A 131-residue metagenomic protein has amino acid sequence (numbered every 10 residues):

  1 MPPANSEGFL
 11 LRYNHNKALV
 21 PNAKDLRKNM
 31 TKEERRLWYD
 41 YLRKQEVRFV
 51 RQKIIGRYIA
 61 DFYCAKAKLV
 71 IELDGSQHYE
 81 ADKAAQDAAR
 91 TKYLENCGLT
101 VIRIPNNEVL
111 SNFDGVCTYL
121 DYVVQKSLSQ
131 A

Functional and structural regions predicted by a protein language model:
P2-A131: Nucleic-acid endo/exonuclease domains
